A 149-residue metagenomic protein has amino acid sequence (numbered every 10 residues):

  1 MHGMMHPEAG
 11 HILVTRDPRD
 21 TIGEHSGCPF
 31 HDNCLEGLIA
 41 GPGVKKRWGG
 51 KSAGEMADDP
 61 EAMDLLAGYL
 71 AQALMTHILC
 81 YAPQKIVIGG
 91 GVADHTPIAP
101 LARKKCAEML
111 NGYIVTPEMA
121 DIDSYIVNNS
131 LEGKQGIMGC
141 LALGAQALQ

Functional and structural regions predicted by a protein language model:
M1-P18: A conserved active-site-flanking secondary-structure segment within enzyme catalytic domains
V14-Q149: ATP-binding/phosphotransfer module of carbohydrate and carboxylate kinases, centering on a glycine-rich
